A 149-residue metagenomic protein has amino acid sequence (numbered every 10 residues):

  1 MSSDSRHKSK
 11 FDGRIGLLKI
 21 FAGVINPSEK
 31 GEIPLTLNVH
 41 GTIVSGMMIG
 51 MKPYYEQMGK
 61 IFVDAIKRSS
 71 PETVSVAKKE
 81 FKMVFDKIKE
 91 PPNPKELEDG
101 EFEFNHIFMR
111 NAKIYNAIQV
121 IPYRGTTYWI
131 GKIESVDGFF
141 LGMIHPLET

Functional and structural regions predicted by a protein language model:
S2-T149: Conserved RNA-binding domains used in RNP assembly and mRNA/RNA metabolism
